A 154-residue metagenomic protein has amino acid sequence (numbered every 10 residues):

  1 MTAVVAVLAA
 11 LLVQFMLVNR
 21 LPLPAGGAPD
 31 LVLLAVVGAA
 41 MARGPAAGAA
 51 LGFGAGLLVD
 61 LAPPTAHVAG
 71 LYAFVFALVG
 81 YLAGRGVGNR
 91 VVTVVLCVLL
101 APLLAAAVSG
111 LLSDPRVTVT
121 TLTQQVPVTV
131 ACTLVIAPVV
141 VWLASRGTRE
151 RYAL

Functional and structural regions predicted by a protein language model:
M1-L154: Terminal, non-globular segments
